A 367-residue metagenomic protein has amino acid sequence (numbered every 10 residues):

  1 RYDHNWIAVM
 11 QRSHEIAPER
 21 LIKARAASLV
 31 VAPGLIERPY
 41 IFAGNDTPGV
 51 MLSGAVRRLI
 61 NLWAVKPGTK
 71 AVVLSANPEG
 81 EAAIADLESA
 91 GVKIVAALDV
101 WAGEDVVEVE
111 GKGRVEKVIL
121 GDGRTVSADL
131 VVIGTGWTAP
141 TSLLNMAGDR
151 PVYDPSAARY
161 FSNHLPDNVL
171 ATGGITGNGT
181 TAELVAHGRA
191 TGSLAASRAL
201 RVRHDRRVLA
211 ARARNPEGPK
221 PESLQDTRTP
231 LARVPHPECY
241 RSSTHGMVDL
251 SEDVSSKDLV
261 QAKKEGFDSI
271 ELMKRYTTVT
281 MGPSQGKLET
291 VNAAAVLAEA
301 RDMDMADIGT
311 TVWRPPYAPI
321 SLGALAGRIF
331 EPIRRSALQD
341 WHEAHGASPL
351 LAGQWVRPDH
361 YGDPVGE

Functional and structural regions predicted by a protein language model:
R1-R335: Residues forming the flavin
E331-E367: N- or domain-start disorder-to-order transition segments that initiate the globular core
